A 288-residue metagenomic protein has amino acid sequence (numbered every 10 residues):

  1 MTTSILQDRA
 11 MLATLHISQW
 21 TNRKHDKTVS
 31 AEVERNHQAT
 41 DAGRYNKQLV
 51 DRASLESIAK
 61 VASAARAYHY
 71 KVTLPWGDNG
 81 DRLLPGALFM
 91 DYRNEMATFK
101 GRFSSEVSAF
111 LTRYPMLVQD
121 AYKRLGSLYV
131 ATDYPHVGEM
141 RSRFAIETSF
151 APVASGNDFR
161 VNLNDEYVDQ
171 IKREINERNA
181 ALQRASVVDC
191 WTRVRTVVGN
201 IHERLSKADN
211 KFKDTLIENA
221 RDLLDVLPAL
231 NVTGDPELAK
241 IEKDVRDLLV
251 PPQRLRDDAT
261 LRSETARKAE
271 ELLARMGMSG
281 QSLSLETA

Functional and structural regions predicted by a protein language model:
M1-R141: Leu/Val/Ala/Ile-rich N-terminal alpha-helices, chiefly Sec-type signal peptides and the beginnings
T3-S4, H25-A53, D158-Q170, E177-T192 (+1 more regions): Charged, low-complexity, helix/coiled-coil-prone segments
D51-P75, G138-A154, A185, D189-T192 (+3 more regions): Amphipathic, heptad-repeat alpha-helices with coiled-coil/zipper character that mediate oligomerization and scaffolding
P85-A208: Long amphipathic alpha-helical segments with strong coiled-coil/leucine-zipper propensity
R204-K207, K211-A288: C-terminal structured domains
